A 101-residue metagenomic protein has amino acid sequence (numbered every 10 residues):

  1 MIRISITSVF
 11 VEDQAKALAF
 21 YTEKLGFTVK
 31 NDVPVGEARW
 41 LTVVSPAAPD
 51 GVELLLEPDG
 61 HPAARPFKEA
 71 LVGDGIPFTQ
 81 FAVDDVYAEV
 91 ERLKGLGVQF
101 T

Functional and structural regions predicted by a protein language model:
M1-I6, T28-T101: Vicinal oxygen chelate
V11-Q14: Conserved beta-strand-loop-alpha-helix junction that forms the acyl-donor binding cleft
K16-A17, A88: Short Gly/charged-rich anion-binding patches and loops
A17-T22, L93: Conserved active-site tyrosine of GNAT-family acetyltransferases
